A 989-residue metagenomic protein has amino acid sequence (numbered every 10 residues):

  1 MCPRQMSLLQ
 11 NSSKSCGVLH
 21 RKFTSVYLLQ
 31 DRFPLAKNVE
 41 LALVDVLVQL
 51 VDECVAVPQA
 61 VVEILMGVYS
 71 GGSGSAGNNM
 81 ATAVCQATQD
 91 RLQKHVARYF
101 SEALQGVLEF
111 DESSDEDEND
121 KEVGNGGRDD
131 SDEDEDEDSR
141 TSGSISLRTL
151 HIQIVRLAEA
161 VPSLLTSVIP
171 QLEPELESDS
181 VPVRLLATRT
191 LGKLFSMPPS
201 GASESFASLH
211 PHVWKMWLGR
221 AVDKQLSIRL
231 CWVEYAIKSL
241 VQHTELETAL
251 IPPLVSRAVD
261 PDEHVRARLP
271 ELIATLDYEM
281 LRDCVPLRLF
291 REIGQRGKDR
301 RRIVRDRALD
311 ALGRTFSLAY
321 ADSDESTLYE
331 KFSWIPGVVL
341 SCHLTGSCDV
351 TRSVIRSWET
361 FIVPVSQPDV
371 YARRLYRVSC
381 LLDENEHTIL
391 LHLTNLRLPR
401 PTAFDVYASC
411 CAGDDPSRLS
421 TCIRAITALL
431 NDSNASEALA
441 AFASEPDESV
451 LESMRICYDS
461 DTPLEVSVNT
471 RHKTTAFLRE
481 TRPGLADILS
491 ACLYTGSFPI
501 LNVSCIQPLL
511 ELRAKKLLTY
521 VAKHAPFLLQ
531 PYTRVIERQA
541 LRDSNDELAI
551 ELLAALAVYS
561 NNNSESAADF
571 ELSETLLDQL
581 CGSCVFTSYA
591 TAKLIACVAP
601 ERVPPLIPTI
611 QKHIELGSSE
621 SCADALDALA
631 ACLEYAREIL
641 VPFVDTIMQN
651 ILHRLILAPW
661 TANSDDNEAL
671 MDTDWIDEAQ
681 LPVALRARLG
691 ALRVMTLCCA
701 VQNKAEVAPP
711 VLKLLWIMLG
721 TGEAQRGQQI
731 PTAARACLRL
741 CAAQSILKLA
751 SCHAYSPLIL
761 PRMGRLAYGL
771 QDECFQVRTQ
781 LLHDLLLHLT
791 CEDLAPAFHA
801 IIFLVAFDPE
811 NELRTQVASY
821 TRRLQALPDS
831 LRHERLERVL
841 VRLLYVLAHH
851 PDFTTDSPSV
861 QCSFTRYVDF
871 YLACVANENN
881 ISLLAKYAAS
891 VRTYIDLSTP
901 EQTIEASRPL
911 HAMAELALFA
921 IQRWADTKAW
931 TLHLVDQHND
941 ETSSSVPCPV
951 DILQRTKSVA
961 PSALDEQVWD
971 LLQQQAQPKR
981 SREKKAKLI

Functional and structural regions predicted by a protein language model:
M1-D117, D132, D136-R140, L150-Q153 (+8 more regions): Long internal repeat-built scaffold domains in very large eukaryotic proteins
G17-V18, A160-T166, H243-L246, R282-P286 (+10 more regions): Helix-boundary capping/turn motifs
L35, S142, D179, S205 (+17 more regions): Structural signature of alpha-solenoid helical repeat scaffolds
A97-D117, D129-D132, L172-E263, P270 (+2 more regions): Eukaryotic alpha-helical scaffold "rod" segments
R156, K193-L194, R220, K238-S239 (+11 more regions): Alpha-helical solenoid repeat architecture
S203-L381: Long amphipathic alpha-helical scaffold regions
Q729, A733-L749, S756-L760, G764-L824: Membrane-proximal bilayer-interacting regions
